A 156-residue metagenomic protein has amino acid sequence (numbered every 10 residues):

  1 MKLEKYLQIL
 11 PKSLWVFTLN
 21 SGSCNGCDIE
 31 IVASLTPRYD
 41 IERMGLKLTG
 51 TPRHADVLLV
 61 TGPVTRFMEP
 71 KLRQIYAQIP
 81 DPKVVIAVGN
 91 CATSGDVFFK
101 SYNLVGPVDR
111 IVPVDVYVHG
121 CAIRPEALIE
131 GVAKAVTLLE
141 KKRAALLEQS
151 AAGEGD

Functional and structural regions predicted by a protein language model:
M1-D156: Iron-sulfur-associated redox domains of electron-transfer enzymes in respiratory and anaerobic energy metabolism
